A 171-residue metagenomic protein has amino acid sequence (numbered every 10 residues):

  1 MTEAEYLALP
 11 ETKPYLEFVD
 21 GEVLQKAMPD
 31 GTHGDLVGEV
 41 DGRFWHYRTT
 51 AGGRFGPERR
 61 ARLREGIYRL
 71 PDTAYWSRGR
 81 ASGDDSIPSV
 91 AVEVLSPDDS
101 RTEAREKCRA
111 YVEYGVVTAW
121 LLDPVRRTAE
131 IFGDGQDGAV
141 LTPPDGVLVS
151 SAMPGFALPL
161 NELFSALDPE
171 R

Functional and structural regions predicted by a protein language model:
M1-R171: Gly/Pro/Ser/Thr-rich low-complexity, intrinsically disordered segments predominantly at protein N-termini
